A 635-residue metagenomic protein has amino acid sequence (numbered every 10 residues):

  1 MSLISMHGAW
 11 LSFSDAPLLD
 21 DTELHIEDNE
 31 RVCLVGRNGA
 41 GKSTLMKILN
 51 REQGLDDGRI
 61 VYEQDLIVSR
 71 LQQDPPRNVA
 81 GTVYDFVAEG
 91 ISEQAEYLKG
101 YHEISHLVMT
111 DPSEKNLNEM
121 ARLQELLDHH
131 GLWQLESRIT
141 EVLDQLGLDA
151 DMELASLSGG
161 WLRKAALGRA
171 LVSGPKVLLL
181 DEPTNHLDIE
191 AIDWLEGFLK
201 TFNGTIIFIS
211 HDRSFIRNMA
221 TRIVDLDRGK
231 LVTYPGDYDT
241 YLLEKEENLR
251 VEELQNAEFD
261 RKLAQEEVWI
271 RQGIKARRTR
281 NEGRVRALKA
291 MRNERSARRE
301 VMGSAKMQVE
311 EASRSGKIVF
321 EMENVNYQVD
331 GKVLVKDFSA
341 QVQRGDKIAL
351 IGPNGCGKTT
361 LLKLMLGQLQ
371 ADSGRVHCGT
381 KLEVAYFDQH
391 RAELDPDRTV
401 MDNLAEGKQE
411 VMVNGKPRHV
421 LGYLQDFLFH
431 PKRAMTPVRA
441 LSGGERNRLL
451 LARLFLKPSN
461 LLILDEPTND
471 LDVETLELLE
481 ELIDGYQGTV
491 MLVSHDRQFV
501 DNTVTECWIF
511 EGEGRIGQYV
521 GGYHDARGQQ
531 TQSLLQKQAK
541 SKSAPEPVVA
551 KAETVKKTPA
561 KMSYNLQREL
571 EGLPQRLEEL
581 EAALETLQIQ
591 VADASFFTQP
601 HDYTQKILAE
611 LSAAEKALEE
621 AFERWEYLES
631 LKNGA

Functional and structural regions predicted by a protein language model:
M1-A257, E311-A635: ABC ATP-binding cassette signature C-motif
Q124-E125, G273-A276, G283-R286, A305-A312 (+1 more regions): Alpha-helical segments in transporter systems
E244-R277, N281-A287, M291-R298: Intracellular alpha-helical coupling/juxtamembrane segments of multi-pass membrane proteins
R295-E321: Amphipathic heptad-repeat alpha-helical coiled-coil/stalk segments that mediate oligomerization, filament/stalk
